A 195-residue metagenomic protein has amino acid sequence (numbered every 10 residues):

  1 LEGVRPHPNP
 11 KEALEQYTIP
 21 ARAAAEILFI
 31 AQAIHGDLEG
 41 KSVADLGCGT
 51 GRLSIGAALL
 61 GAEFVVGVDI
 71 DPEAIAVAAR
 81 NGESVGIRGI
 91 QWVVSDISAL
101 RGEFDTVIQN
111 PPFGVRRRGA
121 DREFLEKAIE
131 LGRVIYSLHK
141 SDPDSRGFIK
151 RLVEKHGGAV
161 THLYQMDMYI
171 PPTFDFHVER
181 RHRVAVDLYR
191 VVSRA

Functional and structural regions predicted by a protein language model:
L1-A44, I55: S-adenosyl-L-methionine
G47: Conserved glycine-centered beta->alpha loop in an early N-terminal alpha/beta scaffold
T50-A62: Conserved SAM-binding loop of SAM-dependent methyltransferases across substrates and taxa, primarily the Class I
F64-D69: Conserved SAM-binding motif I beta-strand of class I
I75-A76, R146: Short alpha-helix immediately C-terminal to the canonical SAM-binding loop
A76-E103: S-adenosyl-L-methionine
V94-D187: S-adenosylmethionine
